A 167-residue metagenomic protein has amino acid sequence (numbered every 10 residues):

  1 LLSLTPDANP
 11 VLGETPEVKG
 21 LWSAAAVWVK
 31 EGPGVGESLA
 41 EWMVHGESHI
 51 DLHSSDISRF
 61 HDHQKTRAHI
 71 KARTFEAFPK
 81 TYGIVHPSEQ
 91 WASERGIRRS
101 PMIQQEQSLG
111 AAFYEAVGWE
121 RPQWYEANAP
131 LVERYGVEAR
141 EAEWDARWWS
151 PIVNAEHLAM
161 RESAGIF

Functional and structural regions predicted by a protein language model:
L1-R98: C-terminal catalytic lobe of FAD-dependent flavoproteins
D51, H61-F167: Glycine/proline-enriched, intrinsically flexible loops and inter-domain linkers
